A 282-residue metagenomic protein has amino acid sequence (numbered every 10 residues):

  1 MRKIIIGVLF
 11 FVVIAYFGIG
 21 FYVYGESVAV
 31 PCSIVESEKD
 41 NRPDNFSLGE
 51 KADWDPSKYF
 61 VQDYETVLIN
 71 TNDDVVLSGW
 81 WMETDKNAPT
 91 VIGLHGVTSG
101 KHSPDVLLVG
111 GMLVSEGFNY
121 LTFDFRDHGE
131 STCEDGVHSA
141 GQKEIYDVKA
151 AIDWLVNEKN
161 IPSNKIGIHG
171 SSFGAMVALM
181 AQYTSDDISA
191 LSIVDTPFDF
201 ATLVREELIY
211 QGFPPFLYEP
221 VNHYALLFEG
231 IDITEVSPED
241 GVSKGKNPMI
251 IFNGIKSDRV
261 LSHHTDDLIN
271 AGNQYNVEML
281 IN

Functional and structural regions predicted by a protein language model:
V13-N70: An N-terminal hydrophobic leader/cap segment in hydrolases
V97-M112, F125: The serine-hydrolase catalytic nucleophile loop
G110-T132: Conserved alpha/beta-hydrolase
H138-K159: Alpha/beta-hydrolase active-site loop
D153-S171: Gly/Ser-rich "nucleophile elbow"/oxyanion-hole loop immediately N-terminal to the catalytic nucleophile in hydrolases
M180-I231: Hydrolase active-site cap/lid region
K244-K246, I251-N253: Short beta-strand/loop motif that positions the catalytic acidic residue of the alpha/beta-hydrolase fold
D258-H264: Conserved alpha/beta-hydrolase "acid-adjacent" motif
